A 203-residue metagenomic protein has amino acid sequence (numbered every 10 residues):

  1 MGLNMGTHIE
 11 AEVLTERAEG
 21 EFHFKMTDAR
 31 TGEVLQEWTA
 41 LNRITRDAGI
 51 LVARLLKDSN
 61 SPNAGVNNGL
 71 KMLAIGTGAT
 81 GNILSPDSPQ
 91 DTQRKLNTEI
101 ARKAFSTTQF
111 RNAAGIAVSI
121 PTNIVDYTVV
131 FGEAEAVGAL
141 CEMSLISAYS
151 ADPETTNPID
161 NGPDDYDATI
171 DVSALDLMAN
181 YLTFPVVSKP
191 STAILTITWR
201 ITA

Functional and structural regions predicted by a protein language model:
M1-L140, A148-A203: Small cysteine-rich, disulfide-bonded extracellular modules of the LU/uPAR three-finger superfamily and closely related
